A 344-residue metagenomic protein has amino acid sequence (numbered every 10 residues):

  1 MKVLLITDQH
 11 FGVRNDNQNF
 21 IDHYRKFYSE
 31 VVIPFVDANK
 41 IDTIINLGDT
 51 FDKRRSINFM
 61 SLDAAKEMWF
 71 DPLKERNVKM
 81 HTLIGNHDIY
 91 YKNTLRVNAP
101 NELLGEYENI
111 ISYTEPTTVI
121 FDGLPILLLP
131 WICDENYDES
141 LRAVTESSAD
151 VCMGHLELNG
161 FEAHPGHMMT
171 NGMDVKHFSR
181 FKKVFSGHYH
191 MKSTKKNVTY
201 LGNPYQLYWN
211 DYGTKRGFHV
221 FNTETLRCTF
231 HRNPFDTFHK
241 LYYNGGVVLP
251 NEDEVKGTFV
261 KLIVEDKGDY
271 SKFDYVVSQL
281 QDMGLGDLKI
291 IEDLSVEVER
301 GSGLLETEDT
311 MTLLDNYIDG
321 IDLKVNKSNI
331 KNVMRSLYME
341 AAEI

Functional and structural regions predicted by a protein language model:
K2, Q9, V13-T118, H177-F181: Core catalytic region of metal-dependent phosphoesterases/phosphodiesterases, especially metallo-beta-lactamase-like
K2-V3, T43, L124-P125, D150-V151 (+1 more regions): Structural motif
D8, I44, D49, A65 (+7 more regions): Divalent metal-coordination and catalytic microenvironments
H10-R14, D52-R55, T82-T94, V119-I120 (+4 more regions): Active-site environment of divalent metal-dependent phosphoester hydrolases
L73-R76, A143-S147, V175-R180, D253-V255 (+1 more regions): Short, conserved loop/helix-junction motifs that constitute active-site signature segments in enzyme catalytic cores
D88-V175, P204: Conserved catalytic scaffold of divalent metal-dependent phosphoesterases
H164-T229: Conserved beta-sheet core of the metallophosphoesterase superfamily
T223-I344: Accessory, non-catalytic peripheral segments of nucleic-acid enzymes
